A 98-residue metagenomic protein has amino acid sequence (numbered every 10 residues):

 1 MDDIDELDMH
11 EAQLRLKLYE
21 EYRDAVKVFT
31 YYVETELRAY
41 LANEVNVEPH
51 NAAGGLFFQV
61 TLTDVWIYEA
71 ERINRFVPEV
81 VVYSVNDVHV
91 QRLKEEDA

Functional and structural regions predicted by a protein language model:
D2-V28, Y32-A98: Conserved RNA-binding domains used in RNP assembly and mRNA/RNA metabolism
